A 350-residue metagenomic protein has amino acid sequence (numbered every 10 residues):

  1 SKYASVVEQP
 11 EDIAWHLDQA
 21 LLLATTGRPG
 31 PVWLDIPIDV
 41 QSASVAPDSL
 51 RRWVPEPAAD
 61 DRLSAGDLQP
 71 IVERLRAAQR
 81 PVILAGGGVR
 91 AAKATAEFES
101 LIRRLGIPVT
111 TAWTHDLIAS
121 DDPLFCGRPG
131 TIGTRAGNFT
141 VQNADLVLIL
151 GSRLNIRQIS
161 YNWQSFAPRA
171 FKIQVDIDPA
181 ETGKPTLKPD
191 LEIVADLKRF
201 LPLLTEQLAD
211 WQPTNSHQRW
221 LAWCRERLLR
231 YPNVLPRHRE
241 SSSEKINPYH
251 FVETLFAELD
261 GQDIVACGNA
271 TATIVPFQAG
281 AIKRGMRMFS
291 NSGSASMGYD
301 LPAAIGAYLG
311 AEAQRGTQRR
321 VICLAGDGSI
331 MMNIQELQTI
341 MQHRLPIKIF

Functional and structural regions predicted by a protein language model:
S1-H16, I36, H115-W223: Glycine-rich, acidic loop regions that bind phosphate or pyrophosphate groups
Q19, L23-A77, L229, L235: Conformationally flexible catalytic loops at phosphate/diphosphate-handling active centers
L22-R28, D67-V82, L101, V141-N143 (+2 more regions): Glycine-rich phosphate/diphosphate-binding loops that line cofactor/substrate pockets in enzymes
I36-S42, G87-V89, P179, N269-A272: Glycine-rich beta-alpha junction loops
G87-V175, T273, A281-R315, M332-Q335: Glycine-rich, anion-gripping cofactor-binding loops and their flanking helix/strand elements in enzyme active sites
R225-R315: Active-site diphosphate/adenylate-binding microenvironment
T317-L337: DG-centered beta-turn motif at the end of beta-strands
Q342-F350: A glycine-rich helix N-cap at a beta->alpha junction
